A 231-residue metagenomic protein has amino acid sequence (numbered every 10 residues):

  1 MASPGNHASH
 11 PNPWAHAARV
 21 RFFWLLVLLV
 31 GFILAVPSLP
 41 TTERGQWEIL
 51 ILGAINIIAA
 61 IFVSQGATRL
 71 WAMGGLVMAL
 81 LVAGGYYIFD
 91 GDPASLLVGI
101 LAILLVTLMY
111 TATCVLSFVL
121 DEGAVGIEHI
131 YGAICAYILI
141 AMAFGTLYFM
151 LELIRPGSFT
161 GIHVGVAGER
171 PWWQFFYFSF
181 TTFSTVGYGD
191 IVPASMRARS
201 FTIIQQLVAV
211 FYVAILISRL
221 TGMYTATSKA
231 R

Functional and structural regions predicted by a protein language model:
H10-L26: N-terminal membrane topogenic signal
L29-F32, L50-F62, L108-T113: Central hydrophobic cores of alpha-helical transmembrane segments in multi-pass inner-membrane proteins across all
L34-W47, A59-T68, D90-G91: Short, hydrophobic transmembrane alpha-helix segments
S38-G53, L97-T107, W173-F178: Structural signature of hydrophobic alpha-helical transmembrane segments
L39-T42, A141-Y177: Outer-pore turret/helix-boundary of cation channels
R69-L80, L97-L105, V125-I134: Cytoplasmic-side transmembrane-helix entry/capping segments in multi-pass membrane proteins
Y110-G157: Pore-domain transmembrane helices of cation channels
E169-A230: Pore domain of cation channels
